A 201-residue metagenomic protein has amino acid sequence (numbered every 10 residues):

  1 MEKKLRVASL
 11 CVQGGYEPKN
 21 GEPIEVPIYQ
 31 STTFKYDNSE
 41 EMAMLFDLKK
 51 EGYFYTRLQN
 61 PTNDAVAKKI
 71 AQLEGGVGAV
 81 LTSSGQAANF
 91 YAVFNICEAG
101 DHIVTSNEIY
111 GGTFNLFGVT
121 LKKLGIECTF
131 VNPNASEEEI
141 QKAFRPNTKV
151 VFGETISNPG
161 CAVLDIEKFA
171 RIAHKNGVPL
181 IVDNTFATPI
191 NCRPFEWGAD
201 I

Functional and structural regions predicted by a protein language model:
M1-N60, K68: N-terminal "arm"/small-domain region of PLP-dependent enzymes with the aminotransferase-like
E2, C11-E17, A79-I201: Conserved PLP-enzyme active-site core in the AAT-like
K4, E22, D47, L73 (+2 more regions): A generic structural signal for short, solvent-exposed coil/turn residues that cap or connect secondary-structure
L5, P23, Q59-N63, Y110 (+2 more regions): Generic structural signal for well-ordered, non-membrane alpha-helical segments in soluble metabolic enzymes
V26-I28, D37-N38, I70, I103 (+2 more regions): A broad "ordered helical/assembly scaffold" signature
N38-A87, G112-V119: Conserved N-terminal alpha-helix of the aminotransferase class I/II PLP-enzyme fold
